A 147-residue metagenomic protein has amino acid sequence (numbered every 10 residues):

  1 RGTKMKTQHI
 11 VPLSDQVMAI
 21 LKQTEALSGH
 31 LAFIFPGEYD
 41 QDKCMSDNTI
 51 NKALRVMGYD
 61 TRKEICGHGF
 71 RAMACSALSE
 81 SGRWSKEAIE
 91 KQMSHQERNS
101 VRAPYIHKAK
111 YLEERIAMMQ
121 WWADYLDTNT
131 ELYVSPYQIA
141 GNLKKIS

Functional and structural regions predicted by a protein language model:
R1-G2, R55-Y59, V101: Short glycine/proline-rich turn/loop motifs
T3-M5, P12-V17, Q23, L27-L31 (+3 more regions): C-terminal secondary-structure termini that scaffold catalytic or DNA-interacting sites
V11, A19-D42, N48-K91, H95: Short, basic (Lys/Arg/His-rich) helix/loop patches that form interaction surfaces in the mid-to-C-terminal regions
